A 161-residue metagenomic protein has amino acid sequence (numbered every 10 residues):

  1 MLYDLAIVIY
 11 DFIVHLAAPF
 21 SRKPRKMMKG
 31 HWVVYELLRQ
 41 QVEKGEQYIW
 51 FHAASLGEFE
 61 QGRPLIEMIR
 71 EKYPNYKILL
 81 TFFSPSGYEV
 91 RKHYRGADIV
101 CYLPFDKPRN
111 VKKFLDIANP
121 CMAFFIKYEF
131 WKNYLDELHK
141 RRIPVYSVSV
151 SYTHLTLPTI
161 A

Functional and structural regions predicted by a protein language model:
M1-H31: A transmembrane-helix-recognition feature enriched in membrane-embedded lipid enzymes and envelope glyco-/phospholipid
P19-Y73, L80-G87, R91: N-terminal signal-anchor transmembrane helix
W50-H52, F124, S149: Structural motif
G57-Y134: Membrane-embedded segments
L138-S151: Active-site proximal beta-strand in glycosyltransferases
T153-T159: Conserved small/polar residues in nucleotide/adenosyl-binding loops
